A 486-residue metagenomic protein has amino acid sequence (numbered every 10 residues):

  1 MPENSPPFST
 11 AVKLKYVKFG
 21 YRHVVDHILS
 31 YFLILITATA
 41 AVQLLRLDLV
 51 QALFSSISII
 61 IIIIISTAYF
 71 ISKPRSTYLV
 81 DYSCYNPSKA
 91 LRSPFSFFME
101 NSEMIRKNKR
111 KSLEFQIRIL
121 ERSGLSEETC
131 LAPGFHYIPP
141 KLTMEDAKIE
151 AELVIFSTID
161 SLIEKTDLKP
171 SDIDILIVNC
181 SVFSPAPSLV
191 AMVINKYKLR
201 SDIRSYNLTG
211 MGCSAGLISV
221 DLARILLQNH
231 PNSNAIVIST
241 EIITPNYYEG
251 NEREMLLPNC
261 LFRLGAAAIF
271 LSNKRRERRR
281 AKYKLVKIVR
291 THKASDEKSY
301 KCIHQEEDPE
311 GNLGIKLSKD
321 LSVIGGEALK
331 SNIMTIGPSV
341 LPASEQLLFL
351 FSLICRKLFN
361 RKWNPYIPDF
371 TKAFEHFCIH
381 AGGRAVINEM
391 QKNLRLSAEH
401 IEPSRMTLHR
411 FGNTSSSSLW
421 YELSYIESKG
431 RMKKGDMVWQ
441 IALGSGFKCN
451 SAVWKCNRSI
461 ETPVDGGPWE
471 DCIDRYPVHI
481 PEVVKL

Functional and structural regions predicted by a protein language model:
M1-V12, F32, V50-S58, I71-E100 (+5 more regions): Hydrophobic pocket-lining "lid/loop/helix" segments that shape and contact the acyl-thioester
P2, P6-K15, R46, S123-C130 (+5 more regions): Conserved catalytic cysteine-centered active-site region of acyl-thioester-dependent Claisen-condensing enzymes
A11-P74: Terminal signal-anchor or tail-anchor transmembrane helices that tether membrane-associated enzymes to cellular
P74-R75, S171-I173, S201-R204, H230-A235 (+6 more regions): Short coil/turn connectors at secondary-structure junctions
V80-D81, N179, T209, I236-E241 (+2 more regions): Short beta-strand segments
L91-R92, P187-A191, I218-D221, N246-E252 (+2 more regions): Short acidic, glycine/serine/threonine-rich loops at helix termini
I173-S181, N207, F377-C378: Short glycine-rich or small-residue beta-strand-to-loop segments that form or flank ligand, phosphate, metal/Fe-S
E422-I441, C449-W469: Catalytic phosphate/nucleotide-handling subdomain of diverse soluble enzymes
